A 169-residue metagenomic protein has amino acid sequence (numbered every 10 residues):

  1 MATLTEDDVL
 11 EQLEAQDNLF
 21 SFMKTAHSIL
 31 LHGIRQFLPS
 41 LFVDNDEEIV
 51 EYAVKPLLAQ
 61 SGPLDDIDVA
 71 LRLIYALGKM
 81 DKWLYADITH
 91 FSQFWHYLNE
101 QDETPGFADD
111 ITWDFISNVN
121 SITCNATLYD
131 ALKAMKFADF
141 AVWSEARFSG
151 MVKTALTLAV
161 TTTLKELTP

Functional and structural regions predicted by a protein language model:
M1-P169: Amphipathic alpha-helical interface elements
